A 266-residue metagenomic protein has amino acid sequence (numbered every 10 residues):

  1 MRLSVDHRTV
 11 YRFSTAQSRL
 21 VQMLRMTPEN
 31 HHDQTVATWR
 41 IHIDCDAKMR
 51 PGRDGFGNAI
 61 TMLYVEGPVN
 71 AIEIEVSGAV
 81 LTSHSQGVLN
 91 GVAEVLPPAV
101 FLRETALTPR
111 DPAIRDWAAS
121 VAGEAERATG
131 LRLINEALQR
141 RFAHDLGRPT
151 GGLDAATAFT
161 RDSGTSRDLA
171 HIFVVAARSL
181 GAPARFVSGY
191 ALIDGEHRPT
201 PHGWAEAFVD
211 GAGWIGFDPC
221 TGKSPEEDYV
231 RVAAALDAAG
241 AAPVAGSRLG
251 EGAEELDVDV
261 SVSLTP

Functional and structural regions predicted by a protein language model:
M1, H7, Q22, W39 (+5 more regions): Structural beta-strand/beta-sheet cores of well-ordered domains, especially the beta-sheet scaffolds that support
M1-D116: Linear, non-domain "peripheral" regions
M1-S4, H32-I41, D145-G147, S163-D168 (+2 more regions): A broad, low-specificity signal for short, low-complexity segments enriched in glycine/proline and polar/charged
L3, M23-M26, N135-R140, D168: Short acidic/polar alpha-helix capping motifs at helix-coil junctions
S18, H31, N70, A106-L107 (+5 more regions): Short capping/connector residues at structural and topological boundaries
V80-H84, L89-N90, L96-G164, I172 (+2 more regions): Secondary-structure boundary elements
V92, P97-P98, A155, F186 (+2 more regions): Glycine-rich, flexible loop/turn motifs
D168-G252: Hydrophobic/aromatic-rich core segments of domains that either
